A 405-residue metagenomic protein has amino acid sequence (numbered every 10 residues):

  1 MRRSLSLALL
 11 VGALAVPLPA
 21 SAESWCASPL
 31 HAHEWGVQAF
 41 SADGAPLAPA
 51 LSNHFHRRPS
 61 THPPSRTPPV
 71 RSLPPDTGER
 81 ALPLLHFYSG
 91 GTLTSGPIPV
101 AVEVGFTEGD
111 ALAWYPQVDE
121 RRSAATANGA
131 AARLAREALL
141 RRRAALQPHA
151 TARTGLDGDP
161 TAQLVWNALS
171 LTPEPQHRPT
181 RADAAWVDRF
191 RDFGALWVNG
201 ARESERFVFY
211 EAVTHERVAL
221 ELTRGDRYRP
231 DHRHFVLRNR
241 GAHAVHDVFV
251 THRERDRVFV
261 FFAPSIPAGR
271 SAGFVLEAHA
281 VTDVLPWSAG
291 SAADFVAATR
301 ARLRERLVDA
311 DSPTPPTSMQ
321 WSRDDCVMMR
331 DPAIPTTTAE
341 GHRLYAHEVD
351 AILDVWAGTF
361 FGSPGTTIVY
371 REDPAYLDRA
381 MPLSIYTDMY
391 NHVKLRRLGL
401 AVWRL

Functional and structural regions predicted by a protein language model:
M1-A8: Bacterial N-terminal signal peptides that target proteins for export
P17-S21: N-terminal signal peptide c-region/cleavage motif recognized by signal peptidases
E23-L405: Protease-labile, long low-complexity intrinsically disordered regions enriched in Pro/Ser/Thr
